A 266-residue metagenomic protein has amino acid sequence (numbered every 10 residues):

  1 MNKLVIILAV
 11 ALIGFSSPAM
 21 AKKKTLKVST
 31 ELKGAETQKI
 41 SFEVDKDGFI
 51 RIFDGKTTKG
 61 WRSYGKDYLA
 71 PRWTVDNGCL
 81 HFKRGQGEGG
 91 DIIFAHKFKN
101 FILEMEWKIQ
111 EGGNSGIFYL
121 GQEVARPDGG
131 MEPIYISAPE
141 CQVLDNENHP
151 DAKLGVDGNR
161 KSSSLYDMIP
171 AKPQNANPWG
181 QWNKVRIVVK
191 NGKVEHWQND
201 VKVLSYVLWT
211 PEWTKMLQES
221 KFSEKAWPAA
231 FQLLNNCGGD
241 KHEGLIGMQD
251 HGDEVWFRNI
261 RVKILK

Functional and structural regions predicted by a protein language model:
M1-L4: Positively charged n-region of N-terminal signal peptides that target proteins for export
I7-G14: Bacterial N-terminal signal peptides
S17-P18: Short, low-complexity, intrinsically disordered N-terminal modules that encode targeting/processing signals
A21-K266: Carbohydrate-interacting regions of secretory-pathway proteins
